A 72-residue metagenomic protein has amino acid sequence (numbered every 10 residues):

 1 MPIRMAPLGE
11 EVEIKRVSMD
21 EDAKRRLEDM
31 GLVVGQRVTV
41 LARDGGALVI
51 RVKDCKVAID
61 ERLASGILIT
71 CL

Functional and structural regions predicted by a protein language model:
M1-L72: Compact, glycine-rich, soluble single-domain proteins
